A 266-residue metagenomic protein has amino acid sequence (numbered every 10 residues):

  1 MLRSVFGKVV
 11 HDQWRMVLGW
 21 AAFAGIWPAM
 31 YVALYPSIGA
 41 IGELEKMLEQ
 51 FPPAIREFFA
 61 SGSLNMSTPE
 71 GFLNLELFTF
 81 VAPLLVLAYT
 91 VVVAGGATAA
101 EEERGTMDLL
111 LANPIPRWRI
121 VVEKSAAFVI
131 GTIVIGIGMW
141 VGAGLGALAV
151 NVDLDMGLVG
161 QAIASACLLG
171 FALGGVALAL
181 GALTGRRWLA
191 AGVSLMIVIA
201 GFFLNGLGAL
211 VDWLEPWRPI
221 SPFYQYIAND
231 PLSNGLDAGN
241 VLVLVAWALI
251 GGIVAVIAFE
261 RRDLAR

Functional and structural regions predicted by a protein language model:
M1-G25: Aromatic- and glycine-rich beta-strand/loop motifs that create alpha-glucan
Q13-M16, A24-G25, M30-E70, V193-R266: Terminal transmembrane helical anchor/hairpin motif
R15, S165-A200, L207: A structural motif at transmembrane helix-loop-helix junctions in multipass membrane proteins
G25, A29-V32, V122-L178, G235: Secretory targeting signals
L73-A100, L195: Long, hydrophobic alpha-helical segments
L87-A94, G142, G175-V176, P222 (+1 more regions): Hydrophobic/aromatic residues in alpha-helical transmembrane segments
V91-L111, S125: Transmembrane helix boundary and interhelical loop/hinge segments in multi-pass membrane proteins
